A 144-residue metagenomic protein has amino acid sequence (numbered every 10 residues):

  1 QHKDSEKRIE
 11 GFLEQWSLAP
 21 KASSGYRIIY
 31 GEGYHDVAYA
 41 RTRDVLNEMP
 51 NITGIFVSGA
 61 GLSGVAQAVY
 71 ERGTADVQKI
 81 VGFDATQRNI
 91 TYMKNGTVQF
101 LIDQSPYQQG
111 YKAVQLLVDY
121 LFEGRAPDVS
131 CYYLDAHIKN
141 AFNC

Functional and structural regions predicted by a protein language model:
Q1-D4, G31-G33: Short, small-residue-enriched loops and turns at beta-alpha junctions that line or gate enzyme active sites
K3-A22, R41, G64-V65, Q109: Short, solvent-exposed amphipathic alpha-helices that sit in or adjacent to ligand/effector-binding or catalytic
D4, S105-C144: Hinge/cleft segment of the Venus flytrap/periplasmic-binding protein
F12, R27-R88: Hydrophobic alpha-helical
Q15-A19, E48, A68, G96 (+1 more regions): Change "in soluble alpha/beta enzymes" to "in soluble alpha/beta proteins
A22-G25, V77, T97-V98: A generic structural signal for alpha->beta connector loops
G25-I28, I80, L101, I138: Conserved beta-strand scaffold positions in the cores of enzyme catalytic domains, especially in NTP/NDP-utilizing
N95-Y107: Short beta-strand elements at the ligand-binding edges of bilobed clamshell
